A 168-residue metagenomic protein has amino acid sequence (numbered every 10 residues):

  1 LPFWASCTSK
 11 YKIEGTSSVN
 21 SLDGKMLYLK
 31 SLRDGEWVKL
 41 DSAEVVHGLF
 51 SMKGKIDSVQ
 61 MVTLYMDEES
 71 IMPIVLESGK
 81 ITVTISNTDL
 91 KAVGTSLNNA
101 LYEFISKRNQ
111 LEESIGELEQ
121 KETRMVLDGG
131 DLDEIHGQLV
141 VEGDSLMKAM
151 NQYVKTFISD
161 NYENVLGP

Functional and structural regions predicted by a protein language model:
L1-A5: Sec-dependent bacterial lipoprotein signal peptides
C7-K155: A non-transmembrane, solvent-exposed segment enriched in polar/low-complexity residues
T156-D160: Solenoid-like repeat scaffolds
Y162-P168: Amphipathic alpha-helical repeat scaffolds of TPR domains
